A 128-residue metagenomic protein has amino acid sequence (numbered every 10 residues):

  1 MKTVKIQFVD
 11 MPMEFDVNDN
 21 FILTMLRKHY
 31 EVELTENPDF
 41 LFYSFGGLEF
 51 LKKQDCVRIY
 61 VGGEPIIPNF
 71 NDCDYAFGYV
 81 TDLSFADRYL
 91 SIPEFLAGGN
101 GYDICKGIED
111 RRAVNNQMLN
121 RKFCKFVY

Functional and structural regions predicted by a protein language model:
M1-Q54, N69: N-terminal pre-catalytic "stem/leader" segment of glycosyltransferase-like enzymes
N37-Y128: Catalytic core of nucleotide-activated saccharide and alditol-phosphate transferases
